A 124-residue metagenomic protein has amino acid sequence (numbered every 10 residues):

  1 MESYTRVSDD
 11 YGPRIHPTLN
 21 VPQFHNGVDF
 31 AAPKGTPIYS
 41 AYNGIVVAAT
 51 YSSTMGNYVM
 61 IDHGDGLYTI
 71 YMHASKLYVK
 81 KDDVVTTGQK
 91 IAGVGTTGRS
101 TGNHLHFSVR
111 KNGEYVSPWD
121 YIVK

Functional and structural regions predicted by a protein language model:
E2-K124: Catalytic cores of peptidoglycan-degrading enzymes
